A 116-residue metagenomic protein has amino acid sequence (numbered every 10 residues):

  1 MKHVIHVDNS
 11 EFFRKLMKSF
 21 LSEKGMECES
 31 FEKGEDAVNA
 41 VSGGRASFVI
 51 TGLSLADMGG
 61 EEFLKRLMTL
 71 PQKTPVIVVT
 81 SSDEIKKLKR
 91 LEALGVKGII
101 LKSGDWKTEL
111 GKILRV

Functional and structural regions predicted by a protein language model:
E11-E29: Two-component/phosphorelay signaling modules centered on CheY-like receiver
S30-F48: Acidic, metal-coordinating helix/loop segments flanking the phosphotransfer/catalytic sites of two-component signaling
K33, G59-E62: Acidic catalytic/metal-coordinating carboxylates
G52: Active-site residues of response regulator receiver
A56: The feature encodes the CheY-like receiver
E61-Q72: Short amphipathic alpha-helix used as the core "switch/output" element in two-component signaling
E62, S82-I100, G104-T108: Alpha4 helix (beta4-alpha4-beta5 surface) of REC/receiver domains from two-component response regulators
